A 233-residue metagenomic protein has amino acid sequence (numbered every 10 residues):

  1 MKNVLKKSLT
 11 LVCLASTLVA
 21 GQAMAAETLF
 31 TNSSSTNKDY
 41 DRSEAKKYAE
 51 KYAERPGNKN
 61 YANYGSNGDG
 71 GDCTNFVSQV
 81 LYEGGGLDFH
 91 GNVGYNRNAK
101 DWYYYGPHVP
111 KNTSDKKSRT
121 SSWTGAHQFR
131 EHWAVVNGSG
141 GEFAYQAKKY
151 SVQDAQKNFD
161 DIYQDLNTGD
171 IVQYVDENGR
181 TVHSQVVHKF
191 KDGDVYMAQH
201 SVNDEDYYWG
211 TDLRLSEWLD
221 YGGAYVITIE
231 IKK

Functional and structural regions predicted by a protein language model:
K2-A25: Sec-dependent N-terminal signal peptides of Gram-positive bacterial secreted proteins and lipoproteins
L11, T17-L18, N32, G125 (+1 more regions): N-terminal compositionally biased, intrinsically disordered segments and leader/signal-like regions
L29-T124, R130: N-terminal capping segments
R55-G57, E83, L87, V172-R180 (+2 more regions): Solvent-exposed loop/turn segments at secondary-structure junctions within structured extracellular/periplasmic domains
Y104-M197: ...with weaker cross-activation on analogous glycine-rich loops/strands in unrelated enzymes
T168, V182-K233: Glycine-rich, aromatic-bearing surface loops/beta-hairpins
